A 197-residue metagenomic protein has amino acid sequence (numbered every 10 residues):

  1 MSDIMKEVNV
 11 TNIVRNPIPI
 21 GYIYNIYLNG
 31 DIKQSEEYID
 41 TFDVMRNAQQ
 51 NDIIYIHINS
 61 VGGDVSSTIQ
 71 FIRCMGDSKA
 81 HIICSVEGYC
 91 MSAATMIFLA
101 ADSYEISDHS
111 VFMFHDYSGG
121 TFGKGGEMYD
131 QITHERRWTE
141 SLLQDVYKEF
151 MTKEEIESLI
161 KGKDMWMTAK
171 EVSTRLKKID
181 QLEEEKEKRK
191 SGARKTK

Functional and structural regions predicted by a protein language model:
M1-M5, G30-D31, G88-C90, L143: Short linear motifs at secondary-structure transitions and domain/linker junctions
M1-P17, K197: Short, intrinsically disordered N-terminal pre-domain segments
M1-S2, I20-Y22, D180: N-terminal intrinsically disordered, low-complexity, charged/polar
K6-N9, G21-Y24, K163: Generic structural motif recognizing short loop/turn segments at the entrances and edges of beta-strands
N12-F122, G126: Cleft-lining beta-strand/loop regions that shape enzyme active-site pockets
I54, T121-T196: Charged, glycine-interspersed solvent-exposed loop segments at helix/strand-loop junctions that cap or gate access
